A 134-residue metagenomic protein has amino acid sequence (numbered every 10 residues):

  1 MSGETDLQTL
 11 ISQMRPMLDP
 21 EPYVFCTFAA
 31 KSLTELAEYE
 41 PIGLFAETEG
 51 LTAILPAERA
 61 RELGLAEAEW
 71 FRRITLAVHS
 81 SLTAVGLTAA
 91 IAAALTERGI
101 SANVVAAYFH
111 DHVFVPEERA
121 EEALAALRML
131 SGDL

Functional and structural regions predicted by a protein language model:
M1-A77, S81-A93, D133: Regulatory modules associated with amino-acid/nitrogen control
P56-A60, P116-E121: Helix N-cap motif at beta-to-alpha junctions
T96: Anion (oxyanion) recognition and catalysis
G99-V104: A short linear hydrophobic-aromatic micro-motif
A106-H110, R119: Structural preference for solvent-exposed beta-strand-turn elements and adjacent flexible terminal/loop segments within
H112-F114: Short secondary-structure boundary/hinge segments and terminal tails
E117-L134: Short, Lys/Arg-rich amphipathic alpha-helical interaction segments that bind nucleic acids or acidic protein surfaces
